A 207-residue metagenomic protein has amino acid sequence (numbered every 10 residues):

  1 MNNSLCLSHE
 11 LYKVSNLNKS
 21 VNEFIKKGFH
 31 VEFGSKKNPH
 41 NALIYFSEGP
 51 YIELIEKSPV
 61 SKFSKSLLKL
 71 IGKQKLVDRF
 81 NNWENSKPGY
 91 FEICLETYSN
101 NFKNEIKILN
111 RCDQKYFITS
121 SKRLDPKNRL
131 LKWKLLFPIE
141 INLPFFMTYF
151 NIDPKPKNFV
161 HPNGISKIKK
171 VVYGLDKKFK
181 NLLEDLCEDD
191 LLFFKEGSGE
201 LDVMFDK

Functional and structural regions predicted by a protein language model:
N2-L7, Y12-V31, F46-K207: Glyoxalase I/VOC metalloenzyme domain signal
E32-K36: Conserved catalytic-core motifs of GNAT/GCN5-like acyltransferases
K37-H40, G197: Short acidic/glycine-enriched loop/turn segments that link adjacent beta-strands
